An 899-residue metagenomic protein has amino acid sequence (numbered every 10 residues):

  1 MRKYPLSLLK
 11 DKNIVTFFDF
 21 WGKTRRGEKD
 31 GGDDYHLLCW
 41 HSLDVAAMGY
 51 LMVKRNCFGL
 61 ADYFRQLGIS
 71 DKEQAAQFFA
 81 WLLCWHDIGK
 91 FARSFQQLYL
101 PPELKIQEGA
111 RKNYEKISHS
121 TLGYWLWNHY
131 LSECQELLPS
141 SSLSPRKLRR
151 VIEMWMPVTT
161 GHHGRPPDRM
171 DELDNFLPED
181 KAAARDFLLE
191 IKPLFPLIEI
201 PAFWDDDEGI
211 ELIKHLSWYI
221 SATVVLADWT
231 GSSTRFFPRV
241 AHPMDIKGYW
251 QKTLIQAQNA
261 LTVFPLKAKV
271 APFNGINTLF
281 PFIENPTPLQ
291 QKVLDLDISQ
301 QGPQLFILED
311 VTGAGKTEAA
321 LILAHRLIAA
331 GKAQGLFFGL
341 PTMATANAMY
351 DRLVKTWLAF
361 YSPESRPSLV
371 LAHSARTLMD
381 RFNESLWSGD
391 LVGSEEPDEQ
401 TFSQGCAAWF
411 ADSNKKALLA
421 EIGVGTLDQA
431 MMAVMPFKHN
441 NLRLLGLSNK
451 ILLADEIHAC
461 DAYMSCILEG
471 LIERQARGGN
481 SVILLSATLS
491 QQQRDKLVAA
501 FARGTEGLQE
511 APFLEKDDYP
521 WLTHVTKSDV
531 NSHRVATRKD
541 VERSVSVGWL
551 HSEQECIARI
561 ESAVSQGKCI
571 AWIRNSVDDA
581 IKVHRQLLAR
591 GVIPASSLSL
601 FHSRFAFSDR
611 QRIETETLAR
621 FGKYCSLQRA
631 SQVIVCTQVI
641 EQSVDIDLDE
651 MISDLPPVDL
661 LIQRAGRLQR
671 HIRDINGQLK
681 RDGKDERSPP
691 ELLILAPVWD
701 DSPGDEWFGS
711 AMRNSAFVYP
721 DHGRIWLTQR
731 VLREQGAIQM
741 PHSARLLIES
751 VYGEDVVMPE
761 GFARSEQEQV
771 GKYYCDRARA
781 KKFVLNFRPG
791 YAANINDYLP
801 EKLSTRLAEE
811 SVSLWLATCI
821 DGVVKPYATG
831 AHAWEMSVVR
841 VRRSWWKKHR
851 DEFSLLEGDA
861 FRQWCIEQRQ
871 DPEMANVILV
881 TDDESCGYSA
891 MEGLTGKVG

Functional and structural regions predicted by a protein language model:
R2-A271: Accessory nucleic-acid engagement/destabilization modules that flank
F273-E309: Conserved pre-motif I regulatory segment
Q301-A324, C460-D461, S486: Walker A/P-loop
G335-W357, L369-D380, L489-Q493: Conserved Walker A/P-loop ATP-binding site and its immediately adjacent core in helicase/helicase-like ATPase domains
L353-E421, L427-M431: A substrate-engagement module of RecA-like helicase motors
L445-I451, H458-H533: Post-DEXD/H (motif II) to motif III coupling segment of the RecA-like Helicase ATP-binding lobe
R494, S544, Q554-C625, L648 (+1 more regions): C-terminal helicase lobe and adjacent C-terminal extensions/tails of nucleic-acid helicase motors
E506-A580: Conserved interdomain linker/interface between the two RecA-like ATPase lobes of SF2 helicase motors
